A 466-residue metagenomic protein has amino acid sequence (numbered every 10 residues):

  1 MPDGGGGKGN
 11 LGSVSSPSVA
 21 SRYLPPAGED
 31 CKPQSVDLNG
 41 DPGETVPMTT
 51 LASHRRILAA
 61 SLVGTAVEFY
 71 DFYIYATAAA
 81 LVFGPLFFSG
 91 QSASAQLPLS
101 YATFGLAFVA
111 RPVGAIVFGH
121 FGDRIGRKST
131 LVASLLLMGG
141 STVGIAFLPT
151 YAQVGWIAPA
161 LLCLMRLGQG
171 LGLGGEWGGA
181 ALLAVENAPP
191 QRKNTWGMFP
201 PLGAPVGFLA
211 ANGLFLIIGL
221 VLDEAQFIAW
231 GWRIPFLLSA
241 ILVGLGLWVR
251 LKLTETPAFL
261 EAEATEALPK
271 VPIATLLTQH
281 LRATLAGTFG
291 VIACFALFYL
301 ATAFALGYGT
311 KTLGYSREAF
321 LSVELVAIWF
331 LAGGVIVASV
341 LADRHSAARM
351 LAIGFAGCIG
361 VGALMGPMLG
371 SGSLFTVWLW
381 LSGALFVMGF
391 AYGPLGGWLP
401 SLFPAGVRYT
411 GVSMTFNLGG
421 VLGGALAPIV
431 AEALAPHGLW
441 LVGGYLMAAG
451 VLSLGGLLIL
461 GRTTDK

Functional and structural regions predicted by a protein language model:
A76-T77, L281-F330, G424-A427: Extracytoplasmic gate region of multi-pass secondary transporters
A79-V113: Extracellular/periplasmic helix-loop-helix junction of adjacent transmembrane segments in MFS-like secondary
A115-R127, G334-A347: Helix-to-loop junctions at the C-terminal end of transmembrane segments in multipass secondary transporters
R124-L136, R344-F355: Cytoplasmic membrane-interface "Motif A"-like loop-to-helix N-cap segments of 12-TM Major Facilitator Superfamily
L136-V154, G357-G372: C-terminal ends and interior cores of transmembrane alpha-helices in multi-pass membrane transporters/permeases
T195-G219, S413-A427: Glycine-rich segments within core transmembrane alpha-helices of 12-TM secondary carriers
G246-L253, A448-K466: Multi-pass alpha-helical transporter architecture, strongest for 12-TM Major Facilitator/SLC carriers used
A348-P394: C-terminal transmembrane helical hairpin of 12-TM major facilitator-type secondary transporters
